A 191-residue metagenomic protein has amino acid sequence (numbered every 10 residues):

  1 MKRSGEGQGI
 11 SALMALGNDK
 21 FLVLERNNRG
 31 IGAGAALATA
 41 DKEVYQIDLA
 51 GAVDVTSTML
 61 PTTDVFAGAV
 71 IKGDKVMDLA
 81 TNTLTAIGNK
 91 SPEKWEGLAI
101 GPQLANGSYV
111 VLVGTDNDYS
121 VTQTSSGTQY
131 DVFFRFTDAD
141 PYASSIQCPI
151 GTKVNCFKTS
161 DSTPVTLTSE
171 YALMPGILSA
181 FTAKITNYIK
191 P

Functional and structural regions predicted by a protein language model:
M1-P191: Sequence/structural signature of beta-propeller domains
